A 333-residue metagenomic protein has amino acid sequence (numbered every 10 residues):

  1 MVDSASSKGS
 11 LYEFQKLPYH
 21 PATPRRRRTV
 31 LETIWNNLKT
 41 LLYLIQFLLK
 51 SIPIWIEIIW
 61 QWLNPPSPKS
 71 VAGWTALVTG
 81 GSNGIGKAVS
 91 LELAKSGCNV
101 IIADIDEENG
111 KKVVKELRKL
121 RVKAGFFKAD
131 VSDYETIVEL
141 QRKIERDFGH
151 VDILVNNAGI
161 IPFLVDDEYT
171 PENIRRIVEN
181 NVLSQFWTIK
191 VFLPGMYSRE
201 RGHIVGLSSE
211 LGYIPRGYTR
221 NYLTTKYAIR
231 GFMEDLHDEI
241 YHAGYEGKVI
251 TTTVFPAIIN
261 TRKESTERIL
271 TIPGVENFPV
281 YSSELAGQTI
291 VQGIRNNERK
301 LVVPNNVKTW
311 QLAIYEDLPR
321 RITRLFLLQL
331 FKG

Functional and structural regions predicted by a protein language model:
V2-I54, N277-P279, E284-G333: C-terminal tail/cap regions
Q61-I101: Canonical Rossmann dinucleotide-binding motif of NAD(H)/NADP(H)-dependent dehydrogenases/reductases, specifically
E107-K111, F127-L140, P171: The beta1-alpha1 cofactor-binding region of Rossmann-like NAD(H)/NADP(H)-dependent oxidoreductases
V165-V178: Substrate-binding pocket helix/loop in short-chain dehydrogenase/reductase
I189, T225: Active-site helix of classical SDR
S209: Residue(s) in the substrate-gating loop at a strand-loop-helix junction that position the organic substrate next
E239-N306: SDR active-site lid
